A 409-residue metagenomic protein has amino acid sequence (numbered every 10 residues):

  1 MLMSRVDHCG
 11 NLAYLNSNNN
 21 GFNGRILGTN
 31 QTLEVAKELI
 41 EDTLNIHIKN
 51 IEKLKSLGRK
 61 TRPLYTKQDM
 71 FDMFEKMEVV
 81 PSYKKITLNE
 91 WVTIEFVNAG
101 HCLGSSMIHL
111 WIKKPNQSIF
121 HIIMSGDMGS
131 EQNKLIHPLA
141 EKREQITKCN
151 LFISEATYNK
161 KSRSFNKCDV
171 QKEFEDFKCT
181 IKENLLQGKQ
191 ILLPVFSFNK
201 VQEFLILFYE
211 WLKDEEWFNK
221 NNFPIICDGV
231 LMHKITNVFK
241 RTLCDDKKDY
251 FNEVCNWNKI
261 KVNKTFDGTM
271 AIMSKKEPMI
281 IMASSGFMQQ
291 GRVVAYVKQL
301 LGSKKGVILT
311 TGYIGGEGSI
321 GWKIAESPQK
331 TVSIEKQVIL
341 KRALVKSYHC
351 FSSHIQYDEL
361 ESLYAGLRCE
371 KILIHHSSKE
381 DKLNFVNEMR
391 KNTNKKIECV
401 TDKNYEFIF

Functional and structural regions predicted by a protein language model:
M1, R5-C9, A13-E203, Y209-F218: His/Asp/Glu-rich metal-coordinating catalytic cores of metallo-dependent phosphodiesterases/hydrolases acting on
N20-R25, Q187-K189, N221-F223, K304-G306 (+2 more regions): A short helix->loop->beta-strand "cap" motif at the edges of active sites that frequently abuts
E75-Y83, K259-F266, C399-T401: Short acidic-hydrophobic, aromatic-tinged amphipathic segments that line or gate anion-handling sites
D176-S319, V332, H375: Hard-cation-handling environments
G291-L300, S352-L367: A short, acidic, amphipathic alpha-helical segment used as a generic capping/interface helix at domain edges
V332-L363: Generic long, charged, amphipathic alpha-helical segments
Y364, R368-S377: Proline-aspartate-enriched helix->loop->beta-strand connector
D381-I408: Short acidic, glycine/proline-enriched helix-loop-strand junctions
